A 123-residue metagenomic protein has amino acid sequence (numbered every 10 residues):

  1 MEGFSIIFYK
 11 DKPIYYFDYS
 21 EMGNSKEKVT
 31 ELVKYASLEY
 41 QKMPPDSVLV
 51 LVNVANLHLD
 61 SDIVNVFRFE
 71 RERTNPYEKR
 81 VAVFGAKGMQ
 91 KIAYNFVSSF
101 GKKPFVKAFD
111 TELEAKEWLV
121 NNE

Functional and structural regions predicted by a protein language model:
M1-E123: Amphipathic, Lys/Arg-enriched alpha-helical "gate/interface" segment within cytosolic domains that mediates
